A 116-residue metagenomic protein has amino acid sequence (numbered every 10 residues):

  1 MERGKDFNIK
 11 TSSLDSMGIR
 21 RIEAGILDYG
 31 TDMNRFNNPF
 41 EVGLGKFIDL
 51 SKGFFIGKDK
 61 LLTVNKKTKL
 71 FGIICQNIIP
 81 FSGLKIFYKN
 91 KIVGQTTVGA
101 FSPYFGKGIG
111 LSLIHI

Functional and structural regions predicted by a protein language model:
M1-G4, E23, G83, T96-T97: A generic alpha-helix structural signal
M1-S16: Internal alpha/beta scaffold segment
R3, R20-R21, R35, K89: Arginine residue identity/basic-tract feature
S12-L14, N37-I114: Glycine-rich, small/acidic residue-mixed loop/short-helix segments
L14-D32: Short, conserved secondary-structure transition motifs
